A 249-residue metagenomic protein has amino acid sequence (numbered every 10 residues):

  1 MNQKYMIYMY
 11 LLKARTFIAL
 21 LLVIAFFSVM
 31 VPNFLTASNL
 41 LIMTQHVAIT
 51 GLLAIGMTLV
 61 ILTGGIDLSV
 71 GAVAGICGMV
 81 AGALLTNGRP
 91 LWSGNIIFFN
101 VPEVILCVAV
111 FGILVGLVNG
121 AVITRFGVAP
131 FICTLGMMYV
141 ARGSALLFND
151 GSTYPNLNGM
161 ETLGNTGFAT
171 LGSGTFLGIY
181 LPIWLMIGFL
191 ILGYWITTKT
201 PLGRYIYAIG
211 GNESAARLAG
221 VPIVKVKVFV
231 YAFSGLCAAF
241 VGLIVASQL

Functional and structural regions predicted by a protein language model:
M1-A54, R89-E103, T175: Membrane-interfacial amphipathic/re-entrant helices at transmembrane-helix boundaries
K13-L21, M43, T50, A72-I76 (+4 more regions): Hydrophobic alpha-helical transmembrane segments
I18-V29, L52-G56, I76, V80 (+4 more regions): Generic alpha-helical transmembrane segments of integral inner-membrane proteins, especially permease/transport modules
A37-L40, Q45, L59-M79, V122-G136 (+1 more regions): Short, non-helical or kinked segments that cap or interrupt transmembrane helices
G56-L68, Y194-T197, Q248-L249: Transmembrane alpha-helix interface/packing and boundary motifs in multi-pass membrane proteins, characterized by
L62-L117: Membrane-embedded helix boundary and interhelical linker motif in transport proteins
N100-V108, V115-N119, I123, F176-L249: Helix-loop-helix "hairpin" substructures at the membrane interface of multi-pass membrane proteins
F131-T200, V226-F229, Q248-L249: Transmembrane helix-bundle core of multi-pass membrane transporters and related energy-transducing complexes
